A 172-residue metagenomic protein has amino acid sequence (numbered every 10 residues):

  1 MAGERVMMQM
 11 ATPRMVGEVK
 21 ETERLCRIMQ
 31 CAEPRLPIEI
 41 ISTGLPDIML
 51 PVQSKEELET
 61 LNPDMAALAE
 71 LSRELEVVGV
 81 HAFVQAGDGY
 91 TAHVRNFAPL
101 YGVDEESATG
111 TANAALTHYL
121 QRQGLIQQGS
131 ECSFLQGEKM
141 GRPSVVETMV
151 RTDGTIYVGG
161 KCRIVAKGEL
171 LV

Functional and structural regions predicted by a protein language model:
M1-V172: Active-site proximal loop and beta-alpha junction motif in alpha/beta enzyme cores
